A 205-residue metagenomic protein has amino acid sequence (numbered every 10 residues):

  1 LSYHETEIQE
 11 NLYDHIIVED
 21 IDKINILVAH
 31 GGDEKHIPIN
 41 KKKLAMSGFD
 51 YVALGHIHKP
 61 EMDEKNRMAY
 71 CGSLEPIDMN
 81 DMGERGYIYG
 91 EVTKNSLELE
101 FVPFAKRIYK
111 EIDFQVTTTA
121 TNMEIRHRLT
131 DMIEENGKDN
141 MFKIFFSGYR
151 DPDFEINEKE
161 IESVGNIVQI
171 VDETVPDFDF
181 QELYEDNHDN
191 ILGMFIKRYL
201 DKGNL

Functional and structural regions predicted by a protein language model:
L1-A69, S73-D78, E84: His/Asp/Glu-rich metal-coordinating catalytic cores of metallo-dependent phosphodiesterases/hydrolases acting on
S2-H4, C71-G72, E91, P103-A105 (+1 more regions): Residues at the C-termini of beta-strands that transition into short coil/loop
I16-I21, A45-G48, C71-L74, Y87-G90 (+3 more regions): Short, low-complexity, polar/charged sequence segments that are solvent-exposed and flexible
I26-V28, Y87-Y89, F101, E111: Conserved hydrophobic/aromatic beta-strand scaffold that supports enzyme active sites
P38, D81, F154-E158: Conserved strand-to-helix beginnings and helix N-cap segments that scaffold or border functional pockets
V52, M68-Y70, Y87, L99-F101 (+1 more regions): Conserved beta-strand scaffold positions in the cores of enzyme catalytic domains, especially in NTP/NDP-utilizing
D63-K65, Y89-S96: Short acidic-glycine loop/turn motifs at beta-strand connectors
K94-L205: Accessory, non-catalytic peripheral segments of nucleic-acid enzymes
